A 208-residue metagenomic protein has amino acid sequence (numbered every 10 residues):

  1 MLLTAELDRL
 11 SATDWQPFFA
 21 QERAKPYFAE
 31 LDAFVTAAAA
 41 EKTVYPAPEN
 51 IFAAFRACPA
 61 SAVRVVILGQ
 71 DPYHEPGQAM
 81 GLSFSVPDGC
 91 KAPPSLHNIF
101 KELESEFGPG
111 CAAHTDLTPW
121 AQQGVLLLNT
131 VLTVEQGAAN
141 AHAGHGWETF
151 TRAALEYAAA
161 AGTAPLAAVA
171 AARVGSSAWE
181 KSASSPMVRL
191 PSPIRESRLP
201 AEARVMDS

Functional and structural regions predicted by a protein language model:
E6-F19: Generic N-terminal amphipathic, Lys/Arg-enriched alpha-helix
A20-A164: A polyanion-binding, active-site-adjacent surface
A161-A171, A178: Short conserved catalytic/interaction loops centered on acidic-Pro-aromatic/His motifs
A172-R198, R204, S208: Low-acidity, Ser/Thr- and Arg-rich intrinsically disordered low-complexity segments
